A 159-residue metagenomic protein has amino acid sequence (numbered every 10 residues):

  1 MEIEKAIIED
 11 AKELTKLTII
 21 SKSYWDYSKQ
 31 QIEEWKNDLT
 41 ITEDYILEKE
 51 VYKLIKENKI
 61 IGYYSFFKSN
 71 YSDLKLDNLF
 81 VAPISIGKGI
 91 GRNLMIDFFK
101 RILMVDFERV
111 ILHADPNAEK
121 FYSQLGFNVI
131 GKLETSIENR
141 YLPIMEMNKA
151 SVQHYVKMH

Functional and structural regions predicted by a protein language model:
M1-E9, S151-H159: Conserved N-terminal entry element of GNAT/NAT acetyltransferase domains
I8-A11, T15-N78, A82-P83, M95: Acetyl-CoA-dependent GNAT
V81, G87-K100: Conserved acetyl-CoA-binding loop-helix of GNAT-fold acetyltransferases
L94, A118-F121: Conserved short alpha-helix immediately C-terminal to the canonical SAM/SAH-binding motif I of Rossmann-like
I102-A114: Conserved GNAT acetyl-CoA-binding A-motif
I111-H113, N128-I144: Conserved catalytic-core motifs of GNAT/GCN5-like acyltransferases
Y122, F127: Conserved active-site tyrosine of GNAT-family acetyltransferases
